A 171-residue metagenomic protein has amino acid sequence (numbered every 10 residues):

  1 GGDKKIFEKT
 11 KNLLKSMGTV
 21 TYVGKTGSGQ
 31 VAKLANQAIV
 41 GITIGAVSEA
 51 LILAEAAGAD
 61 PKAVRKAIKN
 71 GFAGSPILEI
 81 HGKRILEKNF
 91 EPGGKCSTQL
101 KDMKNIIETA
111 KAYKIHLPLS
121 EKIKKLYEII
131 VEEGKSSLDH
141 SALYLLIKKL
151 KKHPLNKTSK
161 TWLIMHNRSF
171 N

Functional and structural regions predicted by a protein language model:
G1-G41: Rossmann-fold dinucleotide-binding core
S28-L150: Helical "substrate-binding/catalytic lid" subdomain of Rossmann-like NAD(P)-dependent dehydrogenases/reductases
T158-K160: Long, positively charged, glycine-interspersed low-complexity recognition regions
H166-N167, N171: Intrinsic-disorder-associated, low-complexity terminal segments enriched in Asp/Asn/His/Tyr and depleted of Lys/Arg
